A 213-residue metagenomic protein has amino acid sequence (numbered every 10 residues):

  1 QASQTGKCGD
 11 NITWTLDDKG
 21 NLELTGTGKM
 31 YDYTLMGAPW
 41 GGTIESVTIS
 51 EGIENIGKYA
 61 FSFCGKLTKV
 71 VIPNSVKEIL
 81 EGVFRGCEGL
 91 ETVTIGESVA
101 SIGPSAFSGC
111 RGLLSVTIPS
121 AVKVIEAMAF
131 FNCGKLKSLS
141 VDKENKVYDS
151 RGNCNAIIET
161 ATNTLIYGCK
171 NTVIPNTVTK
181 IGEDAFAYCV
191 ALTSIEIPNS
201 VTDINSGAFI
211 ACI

Functional and structural regions predicted by a protein language model:
Q1-S3, I210-I213: Short intrinsically disordered, low-complexity coil segments enriched in acidic
A2-M36: Extracellular, modular beta-sheet/disulfide-rich ectodomains of secreted and cell-surface proteins
A2-T5, G86, G112: Positively charged, low-complexity intrinsically disordered regions
D17-G28, G42-N55, G65-E78, E88-S101 (+5 more regions): Structural signature of tandem-repeat unit edges
G57-A60, L80-R85, G103-A106, A127-A129 (+2 more regions): Consensus positions within tandem repeat domains that build extended binding/scaffold surfaces
